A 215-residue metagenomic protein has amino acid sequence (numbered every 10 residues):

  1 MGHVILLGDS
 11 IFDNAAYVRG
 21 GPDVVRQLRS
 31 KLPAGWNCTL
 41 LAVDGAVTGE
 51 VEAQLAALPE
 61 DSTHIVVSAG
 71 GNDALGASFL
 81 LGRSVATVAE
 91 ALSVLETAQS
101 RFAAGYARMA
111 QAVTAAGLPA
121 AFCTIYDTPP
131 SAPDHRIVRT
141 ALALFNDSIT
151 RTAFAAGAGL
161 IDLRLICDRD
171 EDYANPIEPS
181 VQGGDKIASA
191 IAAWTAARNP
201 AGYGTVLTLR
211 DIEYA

Functional and structural regions predicted by a protein language model:
M1-A46, Q54-D61: Serine-esterase "nucleophile elbow" of acetyl-processing enzymes
E50: Glycine-rich catalytic cores of cysteine/serine-nucleophile enzymes that process amide/ester linkages in cell-envelope
A53-A215: Alpha-helical cap/lid subdomain in secreted, periplasmic, or secretory-pathway luminal O-acyl-processing enzymes
